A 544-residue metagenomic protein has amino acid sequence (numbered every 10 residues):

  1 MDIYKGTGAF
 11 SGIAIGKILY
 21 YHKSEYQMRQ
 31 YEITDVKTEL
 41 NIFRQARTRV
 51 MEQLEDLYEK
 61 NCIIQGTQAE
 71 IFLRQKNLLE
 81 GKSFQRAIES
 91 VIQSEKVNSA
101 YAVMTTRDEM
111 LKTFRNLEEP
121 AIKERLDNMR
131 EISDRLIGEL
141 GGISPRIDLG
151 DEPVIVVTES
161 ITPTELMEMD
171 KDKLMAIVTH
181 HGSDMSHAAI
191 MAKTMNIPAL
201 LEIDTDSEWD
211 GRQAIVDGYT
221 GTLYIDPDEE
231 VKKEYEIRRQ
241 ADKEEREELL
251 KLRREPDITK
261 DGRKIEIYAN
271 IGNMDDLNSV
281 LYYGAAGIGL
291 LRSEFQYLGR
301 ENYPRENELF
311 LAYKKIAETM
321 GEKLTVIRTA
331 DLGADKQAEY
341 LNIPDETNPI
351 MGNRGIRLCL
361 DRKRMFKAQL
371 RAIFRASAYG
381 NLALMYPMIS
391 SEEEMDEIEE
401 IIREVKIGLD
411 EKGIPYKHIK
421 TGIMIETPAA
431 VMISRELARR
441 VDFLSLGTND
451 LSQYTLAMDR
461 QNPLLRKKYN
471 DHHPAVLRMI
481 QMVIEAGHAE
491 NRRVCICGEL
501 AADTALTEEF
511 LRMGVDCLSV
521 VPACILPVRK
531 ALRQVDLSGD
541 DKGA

Functional and structural regions predicted by a protein language model:
M1-G141: Conserved, well-structured core domains of diverse proteins
D2-M28, G141, D148-P153, V157-Y282: Acidic, glycine-rich flexible loop/linker segments
Q45, T105, D184-H187, D275 (+2 more regions): An amphipathic alpha-helix/helix-turn recognition signal
T48-I63, N77-E80, F84, S90-V97 (+12 more regions): Generic secondary-structure signature for well-ordered alpha-helical cores
Q65, L78, A100, L126 (+3 more regions): Conserved phosphate/pyrophosphate-binding and hydrolysis machinery centered on Walker-type P-loop NTPases, extending
K112-G150, I215-R239, L437-K468: N-terminal-biased segments
D134, I190, L311-K314: Residues on a specific face of well-ordered alpha-helices
R246-A544: Conserved alpha/beta-domain cores
